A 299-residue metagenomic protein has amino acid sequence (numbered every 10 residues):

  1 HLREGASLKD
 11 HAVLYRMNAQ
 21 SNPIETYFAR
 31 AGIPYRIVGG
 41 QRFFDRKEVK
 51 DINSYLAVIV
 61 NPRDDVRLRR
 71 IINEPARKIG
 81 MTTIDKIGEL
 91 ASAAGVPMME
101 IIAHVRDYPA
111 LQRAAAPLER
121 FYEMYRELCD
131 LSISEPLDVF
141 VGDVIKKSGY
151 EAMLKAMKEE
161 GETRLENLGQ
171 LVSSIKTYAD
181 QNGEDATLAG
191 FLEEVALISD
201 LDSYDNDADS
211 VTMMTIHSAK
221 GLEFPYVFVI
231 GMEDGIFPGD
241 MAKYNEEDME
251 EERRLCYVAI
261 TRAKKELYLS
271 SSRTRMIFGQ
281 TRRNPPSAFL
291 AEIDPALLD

Functional and structural regions predicted by a protein language model:
H1-E4: Conserved interdomain hinge at the start of the Helicase C-terminal
S7, S21-I33, R46, N53-L297: Conserved helicase C-terminal RecA-like lobe
K9-S21: Conserved strand-helix element at the start of the C-terminal RecA-like helicase core
H11, G40, S272-T274: Short strand-loop junctions, especially beta-strand C-caps/beta-turns that link beta-sheets to coils or alpha-helices
Y15, G39, G231: Conserved residues at beta->alpha junctions
R16, R42-F43, T274-R275: Positions that flank functional sites
P34-F44: A short glycine-rich beta-strand->turn/loop micro-motif centered on a GG-aromatic cluster
